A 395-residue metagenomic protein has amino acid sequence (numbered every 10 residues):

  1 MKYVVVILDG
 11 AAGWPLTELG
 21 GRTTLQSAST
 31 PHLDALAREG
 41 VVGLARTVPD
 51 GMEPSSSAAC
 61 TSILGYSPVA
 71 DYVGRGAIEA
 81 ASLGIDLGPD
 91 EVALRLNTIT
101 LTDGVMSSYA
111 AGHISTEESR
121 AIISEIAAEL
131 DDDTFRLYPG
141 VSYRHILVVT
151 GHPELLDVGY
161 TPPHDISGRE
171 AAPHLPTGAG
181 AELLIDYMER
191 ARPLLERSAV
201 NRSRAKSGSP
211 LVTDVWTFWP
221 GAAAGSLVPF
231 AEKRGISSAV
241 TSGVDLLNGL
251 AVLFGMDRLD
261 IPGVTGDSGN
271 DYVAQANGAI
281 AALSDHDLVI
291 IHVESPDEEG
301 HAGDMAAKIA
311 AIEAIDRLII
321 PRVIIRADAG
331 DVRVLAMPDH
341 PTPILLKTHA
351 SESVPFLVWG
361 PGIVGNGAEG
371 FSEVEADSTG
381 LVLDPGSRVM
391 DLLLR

Functional and structural regions predicted by a protein language model:
M1-R395: Feature captures the catalytic ectodomains and active-site-proximal regions of enzymes that hydrolyze or transfer
